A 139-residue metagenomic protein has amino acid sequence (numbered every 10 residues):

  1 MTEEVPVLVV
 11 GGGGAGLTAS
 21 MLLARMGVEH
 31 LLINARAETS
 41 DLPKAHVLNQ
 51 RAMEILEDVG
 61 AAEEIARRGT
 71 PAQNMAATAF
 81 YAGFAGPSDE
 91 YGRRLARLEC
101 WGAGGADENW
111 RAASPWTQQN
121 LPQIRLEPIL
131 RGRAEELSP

Functional and structural regions predicted by a protein language model:
T2-A15: Beta1/beta-strand and adjacent pyrophosphate-binding region of the FAD-binding site in flavoprotein oxidoreductases
E3-V5, R36-T39, S114-W116: A short, structure-level motif marking secondary-structure boundaries and short turns
G11-G13, A35, Q123: Glycine-rich Rossmann-fold phosphate-binding loop(s) that bind the pyrophosphate of adenine dinucleotide cofactors
G14, A37, V47: PG/GG-rich flexible active-site loop of Rossmann-like NAD(P)H-dependent oxidoreductases, especially the SDR superfamily
L17-T18, Q50: Short alpha-helical segment within the catalytic ATP-binding CA
A24-K44: Glycine-rich FAD pyrophosphate-binding loop
K44-L137: Active-site-adjacent segment of FAD-dependent monooxygenases/related oxidoreductases
